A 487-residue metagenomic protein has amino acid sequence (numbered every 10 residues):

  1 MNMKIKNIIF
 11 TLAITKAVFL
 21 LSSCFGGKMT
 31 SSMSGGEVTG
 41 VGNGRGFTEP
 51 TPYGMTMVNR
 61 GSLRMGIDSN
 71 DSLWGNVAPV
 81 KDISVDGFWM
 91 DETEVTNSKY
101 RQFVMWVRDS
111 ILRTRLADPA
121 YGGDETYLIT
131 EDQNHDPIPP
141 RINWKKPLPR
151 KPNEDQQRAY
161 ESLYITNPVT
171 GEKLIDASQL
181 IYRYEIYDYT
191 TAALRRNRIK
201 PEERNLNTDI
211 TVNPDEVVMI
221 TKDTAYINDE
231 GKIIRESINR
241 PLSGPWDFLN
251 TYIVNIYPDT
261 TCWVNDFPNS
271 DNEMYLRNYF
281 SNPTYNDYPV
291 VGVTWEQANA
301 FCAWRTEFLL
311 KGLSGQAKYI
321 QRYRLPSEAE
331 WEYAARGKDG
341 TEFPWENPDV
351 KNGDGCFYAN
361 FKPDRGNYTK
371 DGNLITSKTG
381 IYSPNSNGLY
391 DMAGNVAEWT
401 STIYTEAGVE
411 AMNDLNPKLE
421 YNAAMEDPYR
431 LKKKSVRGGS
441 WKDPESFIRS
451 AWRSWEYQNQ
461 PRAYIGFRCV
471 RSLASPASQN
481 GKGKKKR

Functional and structural regions predicted by a protein language model:
N2-L12: Bacterial N-terminal signal peptides that target proteins for export
L21-S23: C-terminal motif of bacterial Sec signal peptides marking the signal peptidase cleavage site
F25-G35, M57-V58, R64, L174 (+5 more regions): Functional-site microenvironments in short loops/helix caps that host divalent-cation chemistry
S32-R60: Post-signal peptide N-terminal segment of mature Sec-exported envelope proteins
N43-R45, A78, N422-A424, R453-Q458: Short, P/G- and charge-enriched loop/turn segments at secondary-structure junctions
I67-V85, G355-N360, I448-S454: Short, polar loop/linker segments at the starts of domains and inter-domain junctions
F88-W345, L473-S475: Active-site microenvironments of metalloenzymes and redox enzymes
A463-Q479: Short, structured beta-strand segments at or near domain termini in extracellular proteins/domains
